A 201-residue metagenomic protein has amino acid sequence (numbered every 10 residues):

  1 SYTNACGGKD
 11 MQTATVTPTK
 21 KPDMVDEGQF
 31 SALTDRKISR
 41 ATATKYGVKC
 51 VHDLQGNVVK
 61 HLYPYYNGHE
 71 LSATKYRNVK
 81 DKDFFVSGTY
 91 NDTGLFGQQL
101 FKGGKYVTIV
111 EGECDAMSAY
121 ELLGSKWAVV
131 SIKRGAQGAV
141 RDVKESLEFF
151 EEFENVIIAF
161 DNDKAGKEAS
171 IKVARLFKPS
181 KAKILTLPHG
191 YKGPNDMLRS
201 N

Functional and structural regions predicted by a protein language model:
S1, D115-A116, G166, S170-A174: Short, highly selective alpha-helical patches that border small-molecule cofactor pockets in redox/cofactor-processing
S1-K20, M24, D35-N57, R175-L176 (+2 more regions): Short, small/acidic-rich helices and loops at N termini and domain boundaries of DNA replication/processing enzymes
V25-F30: Disulfide-bonded cysteine-rich modules in secreted/extracellular proteins, activating on the conserved Cys frameworks
L54-E154, S170: Phosphate-handling DNA/RNA-contact segment within nucleic-acid enzymes
V107-I109, F153-A165, T186: Acidic beta-strand-to-loop metal/phosphate-binding motif
S125-A128, R175-L185: Structural alpha-beta junctions
I132-G138, N162, L187-G190: Short, acidic/turn-prone active-site loops that include or flank metal/cofactor- and phosphate-binding residues
